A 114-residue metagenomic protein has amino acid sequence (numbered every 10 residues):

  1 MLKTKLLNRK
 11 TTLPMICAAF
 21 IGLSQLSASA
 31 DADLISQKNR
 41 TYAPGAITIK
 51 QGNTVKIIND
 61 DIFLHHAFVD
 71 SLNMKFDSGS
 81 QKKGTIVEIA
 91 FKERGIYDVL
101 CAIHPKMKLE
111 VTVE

Functional and structural regions predicted by a protein language model:
L2-L6, G22-E114: Extracytoplasmic copper-binding redox domains, predominantly the cupredoxin/blue-copper superfamily
P14-S24: Bacterial N-terminal signal peptides
